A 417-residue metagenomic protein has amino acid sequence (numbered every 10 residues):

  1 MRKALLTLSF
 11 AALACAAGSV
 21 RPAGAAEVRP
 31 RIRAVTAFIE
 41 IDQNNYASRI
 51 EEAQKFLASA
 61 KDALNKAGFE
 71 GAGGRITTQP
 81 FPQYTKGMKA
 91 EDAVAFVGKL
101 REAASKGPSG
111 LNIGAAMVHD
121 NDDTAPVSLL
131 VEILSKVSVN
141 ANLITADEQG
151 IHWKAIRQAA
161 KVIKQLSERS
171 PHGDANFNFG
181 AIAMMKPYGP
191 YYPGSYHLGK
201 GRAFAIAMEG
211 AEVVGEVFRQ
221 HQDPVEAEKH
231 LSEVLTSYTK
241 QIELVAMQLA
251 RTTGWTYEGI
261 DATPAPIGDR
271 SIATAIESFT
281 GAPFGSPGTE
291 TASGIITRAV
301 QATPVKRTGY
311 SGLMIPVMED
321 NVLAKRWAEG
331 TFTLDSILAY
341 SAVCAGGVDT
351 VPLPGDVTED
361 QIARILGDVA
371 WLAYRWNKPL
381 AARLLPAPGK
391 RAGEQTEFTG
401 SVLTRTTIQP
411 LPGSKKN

Functional and structural regions predicted by a protein language model:
M1-A4: Positively charged n-region of N-terminal signal peptides that target proteins for export
L6-T7, A25: General helical structural elements
T7-A16: Bacterial N-terminal signal peptides
A16-A26: Boundary at the C-terminal end of the N-terminal hydrophobic targeting segment
A25-N417: Anaerobic metallocofactor- and corrinoid-dependent redox/one-carbon enzyme cores, especially those from methanogenesis
